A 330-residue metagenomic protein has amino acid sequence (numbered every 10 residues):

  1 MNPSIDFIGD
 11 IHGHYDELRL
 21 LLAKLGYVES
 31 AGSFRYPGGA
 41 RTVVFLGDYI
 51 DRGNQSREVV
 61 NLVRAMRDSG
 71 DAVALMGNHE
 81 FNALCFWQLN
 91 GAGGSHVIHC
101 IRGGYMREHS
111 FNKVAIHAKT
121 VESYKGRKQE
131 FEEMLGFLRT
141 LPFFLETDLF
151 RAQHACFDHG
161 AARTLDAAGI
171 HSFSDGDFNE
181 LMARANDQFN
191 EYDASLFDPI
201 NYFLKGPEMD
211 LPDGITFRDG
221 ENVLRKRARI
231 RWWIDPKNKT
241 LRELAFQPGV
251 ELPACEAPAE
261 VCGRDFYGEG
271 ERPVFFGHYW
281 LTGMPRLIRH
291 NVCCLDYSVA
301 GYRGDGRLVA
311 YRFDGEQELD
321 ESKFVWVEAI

Functional and structural regions predicted by a protein language model:
M1-L62: N-terminal active-site segment of His-dependent metallophosphoesterases
I5-H12, F150-C156, C293-L295: Active-site-proximal beta-strand elements of phosphoester/diester hydrolases
D10, D48, G77-N78, L138 (+3 more regions): Divalent metal-coordination and catalytic microenvironments
H14-Y15, D51-N54, E80-L84, H159-G160 (+2 more regions): Active-site environment of divalent metal-dependent phosphoester hydrolases
G39, G53-V60, A65-Y202: Active-site neighborhood of divalent metal-dependent phosphoester bond hydrolases
N186-G283: Alpha/beta-hydrolase fold catalytic core
C293-I330: Binuclear metal-dependent phosphoesterase catalytic core
